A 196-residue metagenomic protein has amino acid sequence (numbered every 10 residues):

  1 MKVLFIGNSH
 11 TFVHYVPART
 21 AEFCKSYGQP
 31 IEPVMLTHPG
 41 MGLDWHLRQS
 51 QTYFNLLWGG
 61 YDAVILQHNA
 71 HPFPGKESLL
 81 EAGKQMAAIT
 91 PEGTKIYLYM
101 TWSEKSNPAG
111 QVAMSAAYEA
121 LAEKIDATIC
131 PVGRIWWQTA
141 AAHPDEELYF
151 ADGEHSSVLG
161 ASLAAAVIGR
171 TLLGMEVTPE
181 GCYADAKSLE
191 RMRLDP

Functional and structural regions predicted by a protein language model:
K2-I6, H10-K84, I89-E92, K105: Conserved SGNH/GDSL esterase-like catalytic core that processes O-acyl groups on lipids and polysaccharides
V3-I6, P39, E147, A151 (+1 more regions): A near-ubiquitous, low-amplitude feature marking generic local secondary-structure context
R19, R48, R134, R170 (+1 more regions): Arginine residue identity/basic-tract feature
Y53-V158, S162, A166-C182: Alpha-helical cap/lid subdomain in secreted, periplasmic, or secretory-pathway luminal O-acyl-processing enzymes
E180-P196: Long, well-structured alpha-helical subdomains associated with metal-dependent extracellular/ecto-lumenal hydrolases
